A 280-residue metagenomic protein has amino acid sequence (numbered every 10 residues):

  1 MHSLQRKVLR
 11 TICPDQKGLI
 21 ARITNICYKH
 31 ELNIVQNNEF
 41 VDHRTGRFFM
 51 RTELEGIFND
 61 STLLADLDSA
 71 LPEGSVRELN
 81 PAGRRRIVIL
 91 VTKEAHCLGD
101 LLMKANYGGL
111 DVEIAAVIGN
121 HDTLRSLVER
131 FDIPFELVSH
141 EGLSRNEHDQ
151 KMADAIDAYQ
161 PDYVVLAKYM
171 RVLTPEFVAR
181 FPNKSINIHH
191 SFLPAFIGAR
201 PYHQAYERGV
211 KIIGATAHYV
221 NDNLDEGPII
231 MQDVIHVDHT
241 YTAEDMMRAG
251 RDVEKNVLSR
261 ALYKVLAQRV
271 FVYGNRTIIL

Functional and structural regions predicted by a protein language model:
M1-R86: A conserved regulatory-domain signal marking ACT and ACT-like small-molecule sensing domains and adjacent regulatory
N33, E113, P134-E136, K184: Conserved beta-strand segments of alpha/beta enzyme cores
V88-C97: Short, glycine-rich nucleotide/cofactor-binding loops
H96-N106: Histidine-anchored nucleotide/phosphate-binding helix
A105-E113: A short alpha->loop->secondary-structure connector
V112-T123: Short internal beta-strands
H121, S144-H148, Y159-L280: Donor/substrate-binding cores of folate-linked one-carbon enzymes
E129, I133-Y159: Adenosine-nucleotide cofactor-binding segment
